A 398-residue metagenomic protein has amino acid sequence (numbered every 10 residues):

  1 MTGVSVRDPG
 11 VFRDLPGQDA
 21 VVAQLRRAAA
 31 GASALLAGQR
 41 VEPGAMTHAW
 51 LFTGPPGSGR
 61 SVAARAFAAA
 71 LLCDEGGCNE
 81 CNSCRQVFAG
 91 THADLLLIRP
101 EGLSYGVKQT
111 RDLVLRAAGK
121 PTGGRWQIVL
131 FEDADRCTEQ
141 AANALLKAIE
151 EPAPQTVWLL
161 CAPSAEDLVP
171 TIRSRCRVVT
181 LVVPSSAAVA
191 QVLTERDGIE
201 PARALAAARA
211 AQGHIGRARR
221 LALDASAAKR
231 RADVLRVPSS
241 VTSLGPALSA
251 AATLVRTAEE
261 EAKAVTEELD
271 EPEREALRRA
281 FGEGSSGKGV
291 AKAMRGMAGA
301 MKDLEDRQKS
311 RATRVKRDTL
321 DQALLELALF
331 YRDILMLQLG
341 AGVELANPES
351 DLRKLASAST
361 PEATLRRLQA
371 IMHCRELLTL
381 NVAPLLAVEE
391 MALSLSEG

Functional and structural regions predicted by a protein language model:
M1-A69, Q86, P154-T156, P163-E326 (+2 more regions): Charged, glycine-rich active-site and insertion segments that engage polyanionic ligands
R26-A28, A37-V41, V107-I128, R136 (+1 more regions): Conserved alpha-helical scaffold flanking the Walker A/P-loop in AAA+ ATPase domains
T53, F131-E132: Residues at the beta-strand->loop junction immediately N-terminal to the Walker
A68-N79, A153: Post-Walker A helix-loop "phosphate-sensing" segment adjacent to the P-loop in P-loop NTPases
G77-G106, E166-L168: AAA+/P-loop NTPase substrate/partner-engagement loops
E101-K108, A134, V178-V179: Flexible beta-alpha connector loops of hexameric P-loop NTPases
A118, N143-L160, P170: Conserved catalytic/switch belt of AAA+ P-loop NTPases
V129, L159-A162: Conserved D-loop beta-strand region of ABC ATPase nucleotide-binding domains
